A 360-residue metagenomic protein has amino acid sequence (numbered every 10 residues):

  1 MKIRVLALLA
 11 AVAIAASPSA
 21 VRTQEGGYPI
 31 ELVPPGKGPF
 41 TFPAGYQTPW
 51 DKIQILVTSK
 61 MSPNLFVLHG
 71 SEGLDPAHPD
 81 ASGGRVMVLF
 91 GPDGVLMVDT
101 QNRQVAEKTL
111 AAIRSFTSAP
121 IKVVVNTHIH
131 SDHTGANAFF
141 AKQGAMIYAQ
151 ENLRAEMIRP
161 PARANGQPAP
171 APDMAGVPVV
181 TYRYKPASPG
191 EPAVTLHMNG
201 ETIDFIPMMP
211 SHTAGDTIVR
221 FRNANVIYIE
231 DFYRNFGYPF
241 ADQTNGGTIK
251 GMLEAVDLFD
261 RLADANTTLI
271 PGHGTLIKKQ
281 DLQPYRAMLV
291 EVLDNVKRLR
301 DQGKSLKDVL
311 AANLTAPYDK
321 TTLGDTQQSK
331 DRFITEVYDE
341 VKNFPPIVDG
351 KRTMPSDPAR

Functional and structural regions predicted by a protein language model:
M1-R4: Positively charged n-region of N-terminal signal peptides that target proteins for export
L6-S17: Bacterial N-terminal signal peptides
P18-W50, R261-A265, T275-R360: Accessory terminal helices/loops
L32, E107, A111-H197, A214: Active-site HxH/HxHxD metal-binding segment of metal-dependent hydrolases
K60-I113, T217-F221, N225-E230: Conserved beta-strand hairpin/beta-sheet module of binuclear metal-dependent hydrolase folds, prominently
N64, L89, D99, I113 (+9 more regions): Divalent metal-coordination and catalytic microenvironments
H69-S82, M157-A169, F236-I249: Acidic/histidine-rich helix-loop elements that form or flank divalent-metal/phosphate-binding sites at the catalytic
G94-V95, N102-Q104, T195, T202-E291 (+1 more regions): Metallo-beta-lactamase
